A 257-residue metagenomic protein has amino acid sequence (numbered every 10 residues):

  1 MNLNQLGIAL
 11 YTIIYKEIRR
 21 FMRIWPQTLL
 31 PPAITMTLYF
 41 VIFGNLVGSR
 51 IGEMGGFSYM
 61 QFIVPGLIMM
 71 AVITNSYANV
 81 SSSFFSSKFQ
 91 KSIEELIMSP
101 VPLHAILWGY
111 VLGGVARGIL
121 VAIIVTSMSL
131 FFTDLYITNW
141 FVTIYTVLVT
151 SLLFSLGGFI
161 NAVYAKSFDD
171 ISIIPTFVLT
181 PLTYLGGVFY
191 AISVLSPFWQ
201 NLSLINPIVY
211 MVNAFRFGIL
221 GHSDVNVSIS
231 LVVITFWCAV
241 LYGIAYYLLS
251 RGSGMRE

Functional and structural regions predicted by a protein language model:
M1-F141, Y145-E257: Hydrophobic transmembrane alpha-helices and immediately adjacent juxtamembrane helices of multi-pass inner-membrane
